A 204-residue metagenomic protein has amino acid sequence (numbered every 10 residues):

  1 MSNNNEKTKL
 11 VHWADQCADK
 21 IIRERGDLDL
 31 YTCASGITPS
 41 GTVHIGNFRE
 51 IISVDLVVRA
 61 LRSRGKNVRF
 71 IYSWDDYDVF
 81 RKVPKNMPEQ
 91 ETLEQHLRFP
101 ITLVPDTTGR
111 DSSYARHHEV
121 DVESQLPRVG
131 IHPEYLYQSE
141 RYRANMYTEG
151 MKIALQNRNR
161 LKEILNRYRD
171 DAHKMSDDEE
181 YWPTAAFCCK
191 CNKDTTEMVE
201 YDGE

Functional and structural regions predicted by a protein language model:
M1-I45, L56-Y72, P88-E94, R98 (+4 more regions): Non-catalytic terminal extensions that flank enzyme cores
N5, P39-I45, I101-S113, S139-R143: The substrate-binding groove and active-site-proximal loops of carbohydrate-active enzymes, especially glycoside
V43-G46, F80-P84, M146-Y147: A short acidic (Asp/Glu
I71-R81, S139: Short, solvent-exposed turn/loop segments enriched in Gly/Ser/Thr/Pro and often Arg
Y77-E94, G150-M151: Charged, often glycine-rich, active-site loop that binds/positions anionic groups
E91-R116, D121-Q125, V129: A glycine-rich helix N-cap at a beta->alpha junction
P127, I131-E204: Active-site cores that bind ATP or allylic diphosphates and position pyrophosphate for catalysis
